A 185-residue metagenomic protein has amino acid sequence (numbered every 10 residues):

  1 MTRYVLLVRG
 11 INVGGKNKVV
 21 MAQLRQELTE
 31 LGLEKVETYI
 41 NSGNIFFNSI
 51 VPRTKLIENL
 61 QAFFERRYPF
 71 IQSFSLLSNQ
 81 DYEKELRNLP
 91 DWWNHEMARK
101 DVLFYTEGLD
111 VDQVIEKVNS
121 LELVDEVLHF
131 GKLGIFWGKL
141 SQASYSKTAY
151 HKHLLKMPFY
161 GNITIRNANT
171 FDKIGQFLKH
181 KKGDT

Functional and structural regions predicted by a protein language model:
T2-S42, F46-T185: Surface-exposed, charge/polar-rich loops and edge strands
